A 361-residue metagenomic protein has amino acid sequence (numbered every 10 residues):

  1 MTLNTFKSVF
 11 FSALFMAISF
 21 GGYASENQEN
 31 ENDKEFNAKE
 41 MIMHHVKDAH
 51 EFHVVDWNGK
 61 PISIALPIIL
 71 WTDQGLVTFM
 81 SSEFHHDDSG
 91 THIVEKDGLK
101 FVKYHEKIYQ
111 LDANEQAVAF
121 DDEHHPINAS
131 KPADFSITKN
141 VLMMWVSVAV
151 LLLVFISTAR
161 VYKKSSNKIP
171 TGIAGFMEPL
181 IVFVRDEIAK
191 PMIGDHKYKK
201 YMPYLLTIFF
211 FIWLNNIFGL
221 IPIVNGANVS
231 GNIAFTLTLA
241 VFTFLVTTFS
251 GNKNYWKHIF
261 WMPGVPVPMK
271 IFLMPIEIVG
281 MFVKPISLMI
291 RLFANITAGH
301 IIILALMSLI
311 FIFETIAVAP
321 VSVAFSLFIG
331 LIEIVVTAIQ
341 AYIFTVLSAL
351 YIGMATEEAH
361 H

Functional and structural regions predicted by a protein language model:
T2-F10, G21-P170: Perimembrane topogenic segments of multi-pass inner/organellar membrane proteins
S8-A13, W145, Y201-L205, N232 (+1 more regions): Alpha-helical transmembrane segments
A129-A133, V184-Y198: Cytosolic juxtamembrane amphipathic/interface segments immediately preceding and feeding into a transmembrane helix
M143, S147, N228-A240: Selective recognition of hydrophobic, aromatic-rich stretches within alpha-helical transmembrane segments of polytopic
M143-V184, I188-P191, M202-F210: Core alpha-helical transmembrane segments of integral membrane proteins
Y162-N167, I193, G353-H361: Membrane-interfacial helix termini and the short, flexible loops that connect transmembrane helices in multi-pass
M202, T207-I221, A234-T238, F242-V346 (+1 more regions): Hydrophobic alpha-helical transmembrane segments and adjacent short intramembrane/lumenal linkers of inner/organellar
P222-A227: Membrane-interface helix caps and helix-loop-helix hairpins in membrane proteins
